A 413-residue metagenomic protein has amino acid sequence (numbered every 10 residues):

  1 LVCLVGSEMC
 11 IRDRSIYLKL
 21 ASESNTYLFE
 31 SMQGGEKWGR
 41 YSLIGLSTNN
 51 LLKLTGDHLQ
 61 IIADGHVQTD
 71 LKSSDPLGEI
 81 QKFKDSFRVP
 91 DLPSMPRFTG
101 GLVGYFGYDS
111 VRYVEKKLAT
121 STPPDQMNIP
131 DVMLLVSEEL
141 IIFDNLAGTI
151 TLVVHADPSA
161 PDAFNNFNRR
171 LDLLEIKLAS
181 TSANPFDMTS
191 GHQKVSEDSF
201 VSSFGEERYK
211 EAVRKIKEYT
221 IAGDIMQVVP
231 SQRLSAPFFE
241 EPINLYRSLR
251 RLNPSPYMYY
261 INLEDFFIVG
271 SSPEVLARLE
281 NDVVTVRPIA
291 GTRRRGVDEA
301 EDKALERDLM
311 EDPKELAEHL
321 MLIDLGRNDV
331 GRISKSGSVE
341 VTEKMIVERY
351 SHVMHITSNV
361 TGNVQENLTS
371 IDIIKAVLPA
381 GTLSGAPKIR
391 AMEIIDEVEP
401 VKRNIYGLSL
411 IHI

Functional and structural regions predicted by a protein language model:
L1-G6: Extracellular interaction modules
S7-E8, R12-I411: Extended alpha-helical targeting/anchoring segments, especially N-terminal organellar/secretory targeting helices
